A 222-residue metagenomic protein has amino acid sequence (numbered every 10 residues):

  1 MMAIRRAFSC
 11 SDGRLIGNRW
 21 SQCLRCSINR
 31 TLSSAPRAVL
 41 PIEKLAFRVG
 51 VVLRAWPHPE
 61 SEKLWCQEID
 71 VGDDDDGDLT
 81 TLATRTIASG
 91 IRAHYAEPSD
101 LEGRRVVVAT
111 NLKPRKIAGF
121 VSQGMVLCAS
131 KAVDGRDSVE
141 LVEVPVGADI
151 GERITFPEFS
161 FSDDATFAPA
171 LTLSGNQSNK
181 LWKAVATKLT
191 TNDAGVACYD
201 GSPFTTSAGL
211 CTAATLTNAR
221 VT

Functional and structural regions predicted by a protein language model:
M1-G13: PEST-like, low-complexity acidic/proline-rich intrinsically disordered segments, predominantly at protein N-termini
A3-R5, W20, C26-T222: Phosphate-backbone binding interfaces of nucleic-acid-interacting proteins
D12-R14, L24-S27: Compositionally biased, low-complexity segments enriched in small residues
